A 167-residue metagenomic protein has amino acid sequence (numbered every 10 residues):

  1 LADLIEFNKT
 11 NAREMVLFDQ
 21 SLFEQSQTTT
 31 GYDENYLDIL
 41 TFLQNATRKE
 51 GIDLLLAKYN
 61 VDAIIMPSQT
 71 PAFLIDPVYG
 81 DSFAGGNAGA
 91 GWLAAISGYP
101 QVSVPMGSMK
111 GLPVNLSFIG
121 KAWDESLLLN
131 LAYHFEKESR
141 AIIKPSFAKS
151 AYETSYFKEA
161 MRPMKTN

Functional and structural regions predicted by a protein language model:
L1-R48, S103-P113: Short helix-loop capping/hinge segments that flank enzyme active sites or metal/cofactor-binding pockets
N8, T47, G51, L55-N60 (+4 more regions): Sec/Tat-exported extracytoplasmic proteins
L37, Y59, A72-G91: Short, surface-exposed loop/helix-turn segments at secondary-structure junctions that function as lids/hinges flanking
T47, G51, Y59, G85-W92 (+1 more regions): Generic recognition of stable, solvent-exposed alpha-helical segments in well-folded globular domains
G51-L54, G80-V104: Small-aliphatic-rich amphipathic alpha-helix that forms the alpha element of a beta-alpha
I96-N167: Structural helix-boundary/capping segments
